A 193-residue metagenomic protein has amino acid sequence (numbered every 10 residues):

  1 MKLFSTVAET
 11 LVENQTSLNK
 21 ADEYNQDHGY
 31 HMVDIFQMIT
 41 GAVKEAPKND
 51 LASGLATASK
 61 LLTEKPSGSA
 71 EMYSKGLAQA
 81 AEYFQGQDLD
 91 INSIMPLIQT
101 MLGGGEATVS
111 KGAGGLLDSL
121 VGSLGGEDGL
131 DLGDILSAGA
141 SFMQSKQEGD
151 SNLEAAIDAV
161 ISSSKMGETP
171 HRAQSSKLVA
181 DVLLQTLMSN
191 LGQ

Functional and structural regions predicted by a protein language model:
M1-Q193: Amphipathic alpha-helical interaction segments
